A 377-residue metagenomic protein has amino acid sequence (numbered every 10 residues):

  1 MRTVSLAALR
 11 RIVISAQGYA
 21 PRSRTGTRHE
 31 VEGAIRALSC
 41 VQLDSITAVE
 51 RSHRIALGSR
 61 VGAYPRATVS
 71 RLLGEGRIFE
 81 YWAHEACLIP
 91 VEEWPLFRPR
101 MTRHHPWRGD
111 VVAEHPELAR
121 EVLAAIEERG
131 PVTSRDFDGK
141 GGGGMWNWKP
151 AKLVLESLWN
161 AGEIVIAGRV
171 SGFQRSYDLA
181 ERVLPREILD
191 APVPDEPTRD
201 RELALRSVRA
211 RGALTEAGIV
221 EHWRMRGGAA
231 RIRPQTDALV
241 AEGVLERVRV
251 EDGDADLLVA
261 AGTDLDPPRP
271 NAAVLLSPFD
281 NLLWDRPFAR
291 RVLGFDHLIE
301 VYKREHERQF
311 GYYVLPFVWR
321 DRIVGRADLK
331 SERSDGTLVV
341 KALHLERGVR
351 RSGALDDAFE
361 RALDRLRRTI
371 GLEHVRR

Functional and structural regions predicted by a protein language model:
M1-L275, D280-L283, F288, V292-R377: Long, low-complexity intrinsically disordered regions
